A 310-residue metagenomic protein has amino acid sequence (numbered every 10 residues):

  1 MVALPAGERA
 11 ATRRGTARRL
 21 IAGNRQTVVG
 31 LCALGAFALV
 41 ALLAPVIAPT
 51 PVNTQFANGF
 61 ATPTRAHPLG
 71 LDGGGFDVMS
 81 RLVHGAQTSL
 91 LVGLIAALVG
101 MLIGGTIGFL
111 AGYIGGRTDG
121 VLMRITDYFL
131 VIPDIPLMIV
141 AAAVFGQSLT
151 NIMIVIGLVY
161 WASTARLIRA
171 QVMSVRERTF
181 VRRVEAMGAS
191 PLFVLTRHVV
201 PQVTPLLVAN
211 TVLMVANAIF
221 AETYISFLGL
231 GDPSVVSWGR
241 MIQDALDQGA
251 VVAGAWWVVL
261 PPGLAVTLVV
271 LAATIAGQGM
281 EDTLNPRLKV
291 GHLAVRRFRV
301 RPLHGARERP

Functional and structural regions predicted by a protein language model:
M1-G35, I275-P310: Transmembrane alpha-helical segments of polytopic membrane transport and secretion proteins
L4, R18, L42-S80, G231: Short membrane-interfacial helix/loop motifs at transmembrane-helix boundaries
P68, D72, L102-T106, G112-R178 (+3 more regions): Generic hydrophobic transmembrane alpha-helix motif, especially the helices
L71-F76, Y113-I114, M173, R183-Q202: Short helix-to-coil transition segments within interhelical loops that connect adjacent transmembrane helices
V78-Y113, V269: Transmembrane alpha-helix signature in integral membrane proteins
R81-L82, I125, I168, V181 (+3 more regions): Short hydrophobic alpha-helical segments within the ABC transporter permease transmembrane module
Q87-I103, L192-Y224, A273: Transmembrane alpha-helices
G249-I275: A membrane-interface signal for the N-terminal entry of alpha-helical transmembrane segments
